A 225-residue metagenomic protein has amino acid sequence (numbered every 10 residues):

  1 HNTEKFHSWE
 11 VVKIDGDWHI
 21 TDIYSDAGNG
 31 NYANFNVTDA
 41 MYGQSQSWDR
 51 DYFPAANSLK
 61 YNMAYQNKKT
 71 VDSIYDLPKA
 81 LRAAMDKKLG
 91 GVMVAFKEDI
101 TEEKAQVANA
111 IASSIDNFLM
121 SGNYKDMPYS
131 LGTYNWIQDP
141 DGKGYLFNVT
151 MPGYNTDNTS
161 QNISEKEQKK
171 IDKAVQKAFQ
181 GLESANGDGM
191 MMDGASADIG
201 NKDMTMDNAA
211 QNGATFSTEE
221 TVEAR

Functional and structural regions predicted by a protein language model:
H1-G43, K143, N148: Hydrophobic/aromatic-rich core segments of domains that either
D17-H19, M41-R225: N-terminal accessory/pre-domain segments preceding catalytic cores
